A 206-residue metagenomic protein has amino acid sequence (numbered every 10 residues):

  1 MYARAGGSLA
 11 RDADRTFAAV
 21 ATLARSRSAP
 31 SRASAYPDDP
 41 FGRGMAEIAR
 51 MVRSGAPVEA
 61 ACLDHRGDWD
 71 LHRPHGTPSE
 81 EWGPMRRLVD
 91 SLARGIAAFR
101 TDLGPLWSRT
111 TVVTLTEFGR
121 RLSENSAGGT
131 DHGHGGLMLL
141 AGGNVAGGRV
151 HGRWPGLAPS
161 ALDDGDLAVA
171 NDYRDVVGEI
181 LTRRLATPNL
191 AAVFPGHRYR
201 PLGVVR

Functional and structural regions predicted by a protein language model:
M1-P105, L140-A141, R149-R206: Feature for exported/extracytoplasmic and membrane-associated proteins, marking the mature portion
P57-V58, W107-T110, G133-G136, G147: Short coil/turn connectors at secondary-structure junctions
I96, R100-A127: Metal-dependent active-site segment of extracytoplasmic phospho-/sulfohydrolases and closely related
F118-R149: Histidine-centered active-site microenvironments of extracellular/periplasmic hydrolases and transferases
